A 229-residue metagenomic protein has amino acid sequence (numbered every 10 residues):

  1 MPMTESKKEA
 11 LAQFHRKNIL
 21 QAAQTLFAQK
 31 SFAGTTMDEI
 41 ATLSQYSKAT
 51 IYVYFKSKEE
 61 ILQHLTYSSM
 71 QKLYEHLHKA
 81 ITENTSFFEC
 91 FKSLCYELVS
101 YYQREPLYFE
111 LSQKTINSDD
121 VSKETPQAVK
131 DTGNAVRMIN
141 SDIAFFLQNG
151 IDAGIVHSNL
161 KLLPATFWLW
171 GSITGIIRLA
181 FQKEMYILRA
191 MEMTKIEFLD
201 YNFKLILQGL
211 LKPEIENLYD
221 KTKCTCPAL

Functional and structural regions predicted by a protein language model:
M1-K30, T35-L43, E60: Basic, helix-initiating cap at the start of DNA-binding domains
M1-M3, S100, S141, F145-A153 (+2 more regions): C-terminal peripheral helix-coil segments that are non-catalytic and often amphipathic
A23, Q45-F55: Short hydrophobic/aromatic patch on the recognition helix
A28, Y52-K56, S68: Base-recognition residues in the alpha-helical recognition helix of bacterial helix-turn-helix
A33, S47, K56-K58, S86 (+1 more regions): Short coil/turn motifs that cap or connect alpha-helices
L65-S93, E124, A144-D152: Amphipathic alpha-helical linker/stalk segments
K79-L107, L162-L169: Hydrophobic alpha-helical connector segments
Q103-D142, L163-P164: Short secondary-structure transition hinges
